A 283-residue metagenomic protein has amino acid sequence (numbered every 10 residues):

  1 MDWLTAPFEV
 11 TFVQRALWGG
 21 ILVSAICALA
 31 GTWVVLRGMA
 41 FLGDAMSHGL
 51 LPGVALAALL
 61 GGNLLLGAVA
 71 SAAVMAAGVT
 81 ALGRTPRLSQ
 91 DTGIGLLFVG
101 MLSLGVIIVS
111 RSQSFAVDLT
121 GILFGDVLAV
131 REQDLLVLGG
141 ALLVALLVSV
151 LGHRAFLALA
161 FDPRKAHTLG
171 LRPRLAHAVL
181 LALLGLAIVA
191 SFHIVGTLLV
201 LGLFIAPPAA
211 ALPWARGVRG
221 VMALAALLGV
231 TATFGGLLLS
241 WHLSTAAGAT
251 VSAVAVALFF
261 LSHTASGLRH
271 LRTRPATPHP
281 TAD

Functional and structural regions predicted by a protein language model:
M1-A25, T273-P275: Membrane-interfacial amphipathic/re-entrant helices at transmembrane-helix boundaries
W3-R15, P86, Q90-R154, V179 (+1 more regions): Transmembrane helix-bundle core of multi-pass membrane transporters and related energy-transducing complexes
A16-G19, L64-A72, D91-G95, G139 (+2 more regions): Loop-to-transmembrane alpha-helix initiation sites
I21, A25-L29, A73-G78, L104 (+4 more regions): Generic alpha-helical transmembrane segments of integral inner-membrane proteins, especially permease/transport modules
V23, R131-P207: Helix-loop-helix "hairpin" substructures at the membrane interface of multi-pass membrane proteins
T32-F115, A211-L224, S240-L243, G267-L268: Short loop segments and helix-boundary regions at transmembrane helix junctions of multi-pass inner-membrane proteins
L198-A249: Transmembrane alpha-helical segments in multi-pass inner-membrane proteins
T245-D283: Cytosolic-side transmembrane-helix boundaries in multi-pass membrane proteins
